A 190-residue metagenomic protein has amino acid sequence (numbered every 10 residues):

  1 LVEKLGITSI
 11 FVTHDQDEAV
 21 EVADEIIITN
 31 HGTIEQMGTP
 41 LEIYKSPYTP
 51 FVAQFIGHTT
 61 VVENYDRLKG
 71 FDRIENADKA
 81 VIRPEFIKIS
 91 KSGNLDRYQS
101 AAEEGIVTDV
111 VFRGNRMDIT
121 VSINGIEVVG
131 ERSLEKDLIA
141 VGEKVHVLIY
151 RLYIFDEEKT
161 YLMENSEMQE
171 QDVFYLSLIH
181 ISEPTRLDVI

Functional and structural regions predicted by a protein language model:
L1-Y48: ABC ATPase nucleotide-binding domains
T39, F51, E104-I106: Residues located in well-ordered beta-strands
T60, Y65-V110, K136-L178: Glycine/charge-rich catalytic "coupling/switch" loops of P-loop NTPases
V110-R116: Short, conserved beta-turn/loop elements at beta-strand boundaries and strand-helix junctions
I119-V121: SH3/SH3-like beta-barrel fold
I126-D137: Beta-strand/loop nucleic-acid-binding surfaces
I179-I190: Single conserved hydrophobic/aromatic residue that forms the stacking wall/gate of nucleotide- or nucleobase-binding
